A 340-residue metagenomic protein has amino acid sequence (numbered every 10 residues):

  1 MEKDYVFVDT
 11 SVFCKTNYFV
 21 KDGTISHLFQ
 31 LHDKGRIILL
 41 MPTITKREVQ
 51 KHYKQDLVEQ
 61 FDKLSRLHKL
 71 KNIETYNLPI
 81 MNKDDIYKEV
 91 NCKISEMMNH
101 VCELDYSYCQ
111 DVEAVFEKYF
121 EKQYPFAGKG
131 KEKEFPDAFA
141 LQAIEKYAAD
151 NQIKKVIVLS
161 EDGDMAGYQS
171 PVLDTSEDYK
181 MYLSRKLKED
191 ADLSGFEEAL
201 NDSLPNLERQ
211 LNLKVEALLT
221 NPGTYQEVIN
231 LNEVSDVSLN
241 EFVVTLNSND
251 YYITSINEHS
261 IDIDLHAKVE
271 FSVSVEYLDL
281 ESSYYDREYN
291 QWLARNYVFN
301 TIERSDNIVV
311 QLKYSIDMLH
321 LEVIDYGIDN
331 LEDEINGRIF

Functional and structural regions predicted by a protein language model:
E2-K154, D164-Q210, K214, Y225-S255 (+6 more regions): Active-site-proximal, substrate-binding regions of enzyme catalytic domains and RNA-binding/basic surfaces
I157-S160: Acidic beta-strand-to-loop metal/phosphate-binding motif
T220: Nucleic-acid processing machinery
V273-V275: Extended, solvent-exposed segments with strong compositional bias
E303-S305: Small/polar, repeat-rich beta-turn/loop motifs that tile beta-strand-dominated architectures
